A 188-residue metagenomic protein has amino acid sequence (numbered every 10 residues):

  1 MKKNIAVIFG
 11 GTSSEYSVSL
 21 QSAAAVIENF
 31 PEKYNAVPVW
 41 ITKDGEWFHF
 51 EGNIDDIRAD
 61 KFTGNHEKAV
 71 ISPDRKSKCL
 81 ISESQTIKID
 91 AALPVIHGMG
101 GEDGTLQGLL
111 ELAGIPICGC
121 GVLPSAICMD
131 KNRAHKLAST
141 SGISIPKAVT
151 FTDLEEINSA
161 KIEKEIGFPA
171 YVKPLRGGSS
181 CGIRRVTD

Functional and structural regions predicted by a protein language model:
M1-L123, I127-M129, R133, T140 (+1 more regions): ATP-binding N-terminal substructure of ATP-dependent carboxylate-amine bond-forming enzymes
S19, I145-T150, P169-D188: Glycine-rich phosphate-binding loop of ATP-grasp-fold ATP-dependent ligases
E28-F30, I143, K164, L175: A generic structural signal for short, solvent-exposed coil/turn residues that cap or connect secondary-structure
S84-T86, I162-E165, P174-G178: Solvent-exposed alpha-helices and their adjacent loops that cap or buttress functional pockets in soluble metabolic
I89, G167-F168: Active-site acidic short loop of glycosyltransferases
I115, I143, F168: Short glycine/serine/threonine/alanine-rich loop segments
L137-I145: Basic phosphate/pyrophosphate-binding loop/patch that engages nucleotide-derived ligands
